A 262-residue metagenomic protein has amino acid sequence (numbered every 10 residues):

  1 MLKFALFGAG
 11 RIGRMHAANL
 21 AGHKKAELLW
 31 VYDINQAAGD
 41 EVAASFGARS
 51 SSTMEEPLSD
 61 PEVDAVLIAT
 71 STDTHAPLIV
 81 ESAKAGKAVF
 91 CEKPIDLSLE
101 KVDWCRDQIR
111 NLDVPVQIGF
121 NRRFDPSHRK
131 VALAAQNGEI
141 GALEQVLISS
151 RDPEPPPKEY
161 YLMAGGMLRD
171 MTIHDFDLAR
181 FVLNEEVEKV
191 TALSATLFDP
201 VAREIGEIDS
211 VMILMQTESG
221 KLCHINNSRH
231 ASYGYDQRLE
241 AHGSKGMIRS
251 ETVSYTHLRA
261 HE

Functional and structural regions predicted by a protein language model:
M1-F46: N-terminal Rossmann-like dinucleotide-binding module
H16, A48-R106: Beta-loop-alpha module in the N-terminal Rossmann-like domain of NAD(P)-dependent dehydrogenases, especially those
W30, A65, Q145: Short, Asp-centered acidic motifs that coordinate Mg2+ and/or phosphate in catalytic or ligand-binding sites
D73, D96-P157: A contiguous active-site-proximal alpha/beta segment in oxidoreductase catalytic domains
F90-C91, V116-I118, I225, S250: Hydrophobic residues in well-ordered beta-strands that form the structural core
K158-L222, N226-D236: Rossmann-like dinucleotide-binding domain that binds NAD(P)(H)
T256-E262: Conserved small/polar residues in nucleotide/adenosyl-binding loops
